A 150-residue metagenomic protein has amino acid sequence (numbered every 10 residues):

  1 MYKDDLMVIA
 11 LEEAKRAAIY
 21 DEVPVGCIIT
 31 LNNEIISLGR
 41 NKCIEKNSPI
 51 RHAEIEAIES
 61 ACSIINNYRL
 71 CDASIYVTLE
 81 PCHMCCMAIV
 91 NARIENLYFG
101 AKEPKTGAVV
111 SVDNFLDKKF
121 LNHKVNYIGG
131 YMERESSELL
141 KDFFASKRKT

Functional and structural regions predicted by a protein language model:
M1-Y20, Y68, P81-T150: Zinc-dependent deaminase
A10, A14-A17, C27, S37 (+2 more regions): Small-residue (primarily alanine) positions within well-ordered alpha-helices, especially packing/interaction faces
D21-V25, C71: Short, basic and Ser/Thr-rich N-terminal targeting/leader segments
V25-N33: Short beta-strand scaffold segments in enzyme catalytic cores
I36-C43: Short beta->alpha transition motifs characteristic of CBS
C43, V77, A101: Residues that line or immediately flank small-molecule/substrate-binding pockets and catalytic motifs
N47-R51, I55-A88: Helix-adjacent hinge/juxtasegments
